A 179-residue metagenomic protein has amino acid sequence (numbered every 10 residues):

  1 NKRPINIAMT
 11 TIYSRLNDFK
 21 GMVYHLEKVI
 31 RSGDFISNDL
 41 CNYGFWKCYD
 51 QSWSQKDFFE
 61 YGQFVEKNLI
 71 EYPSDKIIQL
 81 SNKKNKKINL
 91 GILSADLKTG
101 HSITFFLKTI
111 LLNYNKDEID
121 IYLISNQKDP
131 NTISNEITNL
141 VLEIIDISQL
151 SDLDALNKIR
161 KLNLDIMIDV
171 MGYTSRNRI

Functional and structural regions predicted by a protein language model:
N1-I179: Alpha-helical solenoid repeat scaffolds of the TPR/TPR-like class and their adjacent stem/linker regions that mediate
